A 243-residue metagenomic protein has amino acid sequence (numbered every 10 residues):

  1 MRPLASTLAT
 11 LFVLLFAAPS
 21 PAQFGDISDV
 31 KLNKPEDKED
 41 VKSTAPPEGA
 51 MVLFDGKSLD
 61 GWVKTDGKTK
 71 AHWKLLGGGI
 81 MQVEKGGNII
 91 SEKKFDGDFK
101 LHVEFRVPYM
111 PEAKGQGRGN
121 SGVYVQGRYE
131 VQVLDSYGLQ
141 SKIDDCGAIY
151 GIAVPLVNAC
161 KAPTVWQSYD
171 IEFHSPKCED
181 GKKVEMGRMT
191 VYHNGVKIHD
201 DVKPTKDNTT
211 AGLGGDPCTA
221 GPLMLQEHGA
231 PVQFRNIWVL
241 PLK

Functional and structural regions predicted by a protein language model:
M1-A9: Bacterial N-terminal signal peptides that target proteins for export
T10-L15: Sec-dependent, cleavable N-terminal signal peptides
A17-P19: N-terminal signal peptide c-region/cleavage motif recognized by signal peptidases
A22-K243: Carbohydrate-interacting regions of secretory-pathway proteins
